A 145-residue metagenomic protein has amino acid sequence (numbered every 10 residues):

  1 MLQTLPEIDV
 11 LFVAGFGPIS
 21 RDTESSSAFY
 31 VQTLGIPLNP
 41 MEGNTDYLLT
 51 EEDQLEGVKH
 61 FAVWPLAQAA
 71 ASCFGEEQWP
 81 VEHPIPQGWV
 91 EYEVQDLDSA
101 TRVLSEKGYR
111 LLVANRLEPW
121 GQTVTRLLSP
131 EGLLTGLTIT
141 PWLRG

Functional and structural regions predicted by a protein language model:
M1-D9, G15-P18, T101-G145: Vicinal oxygen chelate
L2, A70-E77, R144-G145: A short, acidic/glycine-rich surface segment
E7-L11, G17-Q68: Core segments of cupin and vicinal oxygen chelate
I8, Y30, N39-M41, D53-L55 (+5 more regions): A generic structural signal for short, solvent-exposed coil/turn residues that cap or connect secondary-structure
F12-R21, L48-D53, F74-V103, T123-L128 (+1 more regions): Vicinal oxygen chelate
T33, E76-Q78, E106-K107, P141: Short, glycine/charged-enriched secondary-structure capping and boundary segments
W64, E91-E93, A114, T138: A cross-family glycoside hydrolase active-site/sugar-binding cleft signature
